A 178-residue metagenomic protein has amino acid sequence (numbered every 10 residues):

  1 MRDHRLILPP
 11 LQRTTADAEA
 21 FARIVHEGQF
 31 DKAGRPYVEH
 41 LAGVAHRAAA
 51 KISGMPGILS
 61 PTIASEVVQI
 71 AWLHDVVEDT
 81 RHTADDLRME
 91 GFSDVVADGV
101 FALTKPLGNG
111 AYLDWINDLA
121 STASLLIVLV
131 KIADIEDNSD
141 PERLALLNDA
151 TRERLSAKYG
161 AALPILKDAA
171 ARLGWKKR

Functional and structural regions predicted by a protein language model:
R2-R178: Active-site helical microenvironments for divalent-metal-assisted chemistry
